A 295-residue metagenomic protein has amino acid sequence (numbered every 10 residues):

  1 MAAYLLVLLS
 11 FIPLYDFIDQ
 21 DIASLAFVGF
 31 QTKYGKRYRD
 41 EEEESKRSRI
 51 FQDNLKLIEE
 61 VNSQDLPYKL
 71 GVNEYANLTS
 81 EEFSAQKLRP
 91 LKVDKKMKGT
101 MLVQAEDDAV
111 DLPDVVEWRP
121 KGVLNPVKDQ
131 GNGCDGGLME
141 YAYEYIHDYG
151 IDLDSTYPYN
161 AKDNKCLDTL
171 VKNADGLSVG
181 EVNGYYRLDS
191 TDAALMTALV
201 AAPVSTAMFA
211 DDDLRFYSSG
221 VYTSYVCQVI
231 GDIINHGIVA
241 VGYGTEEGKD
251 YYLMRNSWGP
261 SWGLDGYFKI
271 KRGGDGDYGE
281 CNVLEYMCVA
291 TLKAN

Functional and structural regions predicted by a protein language model:
A2-N295: Catalytic-core signature of thiol
